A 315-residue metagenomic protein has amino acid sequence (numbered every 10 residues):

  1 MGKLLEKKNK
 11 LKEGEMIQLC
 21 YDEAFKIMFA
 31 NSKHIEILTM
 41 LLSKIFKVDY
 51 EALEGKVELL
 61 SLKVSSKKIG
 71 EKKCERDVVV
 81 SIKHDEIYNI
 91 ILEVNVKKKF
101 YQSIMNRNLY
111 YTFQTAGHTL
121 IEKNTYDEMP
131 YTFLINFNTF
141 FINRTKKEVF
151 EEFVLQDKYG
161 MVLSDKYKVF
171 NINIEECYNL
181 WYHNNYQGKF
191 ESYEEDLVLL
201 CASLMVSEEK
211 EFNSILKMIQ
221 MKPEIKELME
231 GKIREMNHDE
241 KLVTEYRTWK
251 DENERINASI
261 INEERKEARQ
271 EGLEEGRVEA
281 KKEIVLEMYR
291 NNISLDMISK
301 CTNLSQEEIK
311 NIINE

Functional and structural regions predicted by a protein language model:
M1-F170, E175-L180, N185-Q187: Accessory alpha/beta interaction modules
G2-L19, E23, S81-N95, A202-E315: Short, charged alpha-helical interaction segments and adjacent helix-coil junctions
E15, N31-E36, F190-E194, I219-K226: Generic detection of long, well-ordered alpha-helical segments
L41-I45, E54, E58, N108-Y110 (+13 more regions): Generic preference for flexible, low-structure residues
L42, N108, T112, L197-L204 (+1 more regions): Short amphipathic C-terminal alpha-helix that caps PH/PH-like domains
D165, I172-K222: An acidic, glycine-/histidine-flanked metal-binding catalytic module
